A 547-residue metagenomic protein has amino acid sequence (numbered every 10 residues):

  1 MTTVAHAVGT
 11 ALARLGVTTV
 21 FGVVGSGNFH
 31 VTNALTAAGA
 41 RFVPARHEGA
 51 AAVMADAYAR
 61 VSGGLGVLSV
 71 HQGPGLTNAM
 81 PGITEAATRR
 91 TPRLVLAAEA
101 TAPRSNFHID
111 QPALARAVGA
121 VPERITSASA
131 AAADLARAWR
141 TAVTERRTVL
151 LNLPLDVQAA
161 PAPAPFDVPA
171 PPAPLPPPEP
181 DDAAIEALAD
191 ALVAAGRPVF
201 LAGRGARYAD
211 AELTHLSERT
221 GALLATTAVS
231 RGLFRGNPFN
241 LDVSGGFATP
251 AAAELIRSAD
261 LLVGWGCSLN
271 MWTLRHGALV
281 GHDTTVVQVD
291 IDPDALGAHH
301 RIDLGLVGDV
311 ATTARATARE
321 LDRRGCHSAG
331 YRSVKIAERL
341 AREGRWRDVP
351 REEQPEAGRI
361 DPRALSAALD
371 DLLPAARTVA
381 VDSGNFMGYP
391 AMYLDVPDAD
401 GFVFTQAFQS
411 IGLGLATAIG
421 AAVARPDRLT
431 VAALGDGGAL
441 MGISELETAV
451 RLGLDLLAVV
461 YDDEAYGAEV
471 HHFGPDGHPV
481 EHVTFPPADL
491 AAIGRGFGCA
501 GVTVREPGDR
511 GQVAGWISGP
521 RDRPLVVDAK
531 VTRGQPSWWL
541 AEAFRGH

Functional and structural regions predicted by a protein language model:
T2-T84, T88: N-terminal cofactor/phosphate-binding cores enriched in small/glycine residues, especially glycine-rich loops such as
A5-V8, G16, V23-S26, V31-T36 (+5 more regions): Active-site diphosphate/adenylate-binding microenvironment
A7-V17, A57-G63, A87, T141-E145 (+6 more regions): Glycine-rich phosphate/diphosphate-binding loops that line cofactor/substrate pockets in enzymes
V67-A159, I256, C267-Q288, A424-F485: Conserved thiamine diphosphate
L96-D134, A228-A337, F473: Glycine-rich, acidic loop regions that bind phosphate or pyrophosphate groups
R104-N106, F247-T249, I256-S258, G297-H299 (+4 more regions): Thiamine diphosphate
V118, R137, T141-A194: Conformationally flexible catalytic loops at phosphate/diphosphate-handling active centers
S129, N152-L153, A164-P165, A195 (+3 more regions): Phosphate/pyrophosphate-binding active-site segments
